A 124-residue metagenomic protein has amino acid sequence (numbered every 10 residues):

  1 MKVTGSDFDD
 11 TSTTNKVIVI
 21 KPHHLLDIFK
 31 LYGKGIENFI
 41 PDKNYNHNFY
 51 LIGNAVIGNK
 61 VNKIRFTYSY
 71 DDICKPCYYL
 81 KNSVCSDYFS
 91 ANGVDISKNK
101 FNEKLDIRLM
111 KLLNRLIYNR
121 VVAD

Functional and structural regions predicted by a protein language model:
K2-D124: Hydrophobic scaffolds flanking metal-cofactor catalytic centers in soluble metalloenzymes
